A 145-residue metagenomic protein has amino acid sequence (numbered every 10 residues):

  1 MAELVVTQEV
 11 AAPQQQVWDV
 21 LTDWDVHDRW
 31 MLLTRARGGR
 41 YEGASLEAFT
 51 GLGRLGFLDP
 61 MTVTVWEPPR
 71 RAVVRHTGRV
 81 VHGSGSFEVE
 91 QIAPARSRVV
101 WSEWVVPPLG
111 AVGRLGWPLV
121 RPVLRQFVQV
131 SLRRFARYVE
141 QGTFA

Functional and structural regions predicted by a protein language model:
M1-E42, R137, A145: Hydrophobic ligand-binding cavity/cleft-lining segments
E3-V5, G56-M61, V81-S86: Short, surface-exposed coil-to-beta transition loops
A11-Q15, T64-P69, E88-R98: A short, structured loop/turn motif at beta-sheet edges
D25, L124, V128, L132 (+1 more regions): Short amphipathic alpha-helical signal-transduction/dimerization elements
S45-L52, A72-G78: Short beta-strand segments that buttress and anchor functional surface loops
G51-F57, P107-A111: Short, cysteine-centered beta-strand-loop-beta hairpins and adjacent loop/turn segments enriched in charged/polar
F57-W66, A72-G78: Helix-adjacent hinge/juxtasegments
T77-V130: Beta-strand/loop substructures that line and gate deep hydrophobic ligand-binding cavities in soluble
